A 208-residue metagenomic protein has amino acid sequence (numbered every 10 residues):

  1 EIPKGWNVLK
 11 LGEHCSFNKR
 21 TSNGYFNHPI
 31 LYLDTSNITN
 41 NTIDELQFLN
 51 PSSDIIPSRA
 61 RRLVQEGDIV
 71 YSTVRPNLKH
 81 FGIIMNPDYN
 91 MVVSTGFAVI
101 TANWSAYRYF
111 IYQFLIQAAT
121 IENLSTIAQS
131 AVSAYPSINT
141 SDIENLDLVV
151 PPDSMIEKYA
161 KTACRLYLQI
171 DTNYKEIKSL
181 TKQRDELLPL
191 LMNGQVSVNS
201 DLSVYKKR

Functional and structural regions predicted by a protein language model:
E1-S22, V149, D153-E157, C164-N199: Non-catalytic DNA-recognition/assembly elements of restriction-modification systems
I2-P3, A98-R108, P136, T140-Q169: Proline-centric
G12-G24, L33-D68, L78, V93: Sequence-specific dsDNA recognition surfaces
A60-R62, E66-I121, I127-T140: A short beta-sheet element
K79, Y109, Q113, E122 (+3 more regions): Feature representing long, continuous alpha-helical segments
S197-R208: Amphipathic heptad-repeat alpha-helical coiled-coil/stalk segments that mediate oligomerization, filament/stalk
